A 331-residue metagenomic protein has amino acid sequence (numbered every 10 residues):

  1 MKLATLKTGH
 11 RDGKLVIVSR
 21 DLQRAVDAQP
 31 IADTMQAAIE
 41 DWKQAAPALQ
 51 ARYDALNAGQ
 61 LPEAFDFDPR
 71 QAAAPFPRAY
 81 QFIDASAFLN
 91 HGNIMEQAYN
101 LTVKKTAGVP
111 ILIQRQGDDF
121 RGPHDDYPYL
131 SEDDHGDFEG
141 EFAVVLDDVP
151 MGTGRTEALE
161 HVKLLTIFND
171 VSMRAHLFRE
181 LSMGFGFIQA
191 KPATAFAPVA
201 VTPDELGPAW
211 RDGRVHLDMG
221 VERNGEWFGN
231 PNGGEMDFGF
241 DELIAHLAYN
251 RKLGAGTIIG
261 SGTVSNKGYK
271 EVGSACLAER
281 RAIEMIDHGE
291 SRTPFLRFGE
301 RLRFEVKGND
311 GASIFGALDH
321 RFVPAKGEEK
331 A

Functional and structural regions predicted by a protein language model:
K2-K7, R11-D12, I17-R20, P30 (+5 more regions): Active-site microenvironments in enzyme catalytic cores
G122-P123, F196, L253-S265: Conserved metal-binding segment of the jelly-roll/cupin
P123, E235-I244, A275-D287: Short, structured beta-strand/loop micro-motifs enriched in basic residues and often containing a Trp
G152-G154, K267-A275, N309-D319: Short, Lys/Arg- and Gly-enriched loop/turn segments at beta-strand edges
L247, K252-L253, L296: Short, well-ordered loop/turn sites that connect or cap secondary structure elements
I259-G299, E305: Active-site pocket scaffolds in enzymes
R303-A331: Structural signal for terminal/edge beta-strands and the immediately following C-terminal loop/tail that closes
